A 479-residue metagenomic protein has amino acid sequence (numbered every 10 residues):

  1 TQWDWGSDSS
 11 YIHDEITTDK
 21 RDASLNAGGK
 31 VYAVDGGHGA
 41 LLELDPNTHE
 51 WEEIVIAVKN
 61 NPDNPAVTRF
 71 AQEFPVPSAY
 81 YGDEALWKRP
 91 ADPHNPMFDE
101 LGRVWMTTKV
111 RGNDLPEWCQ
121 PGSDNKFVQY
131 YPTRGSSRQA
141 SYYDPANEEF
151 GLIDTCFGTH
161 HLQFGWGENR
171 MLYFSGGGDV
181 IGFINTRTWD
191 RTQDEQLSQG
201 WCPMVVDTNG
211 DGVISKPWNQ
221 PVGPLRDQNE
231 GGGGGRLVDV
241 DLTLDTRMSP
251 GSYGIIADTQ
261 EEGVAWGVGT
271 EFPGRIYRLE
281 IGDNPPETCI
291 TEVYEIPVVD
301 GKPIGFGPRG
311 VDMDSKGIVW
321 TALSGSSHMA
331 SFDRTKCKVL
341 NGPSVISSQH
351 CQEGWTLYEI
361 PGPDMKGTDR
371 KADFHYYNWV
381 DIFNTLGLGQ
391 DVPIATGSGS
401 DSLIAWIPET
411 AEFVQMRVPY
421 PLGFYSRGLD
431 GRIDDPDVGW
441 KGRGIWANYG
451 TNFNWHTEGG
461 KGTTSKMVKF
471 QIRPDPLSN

Functional and structural regions predicted by a protein language model:
Q2-I12, W51-R89, Y130-F157, T188-P250 (+3 more regions): Surface-exposed loop and turn segments in beta-propeller and other repeat-based domains that flank or scaffold
W3-A27, D83-L101, H160-R170, P224-E262 (+4 more regions): Structural signature of eukaryotic scaffold interfaces centered on beta-propeller domains
K30-V34, L42, R103-T107, R170-S175 (+4 more regions): Conserved beta-propeller blade signature
A33, T107-G135, G178-V206, G267-R278 (+2 more regions): Short, conserved, GDST-rich strand-edge loop motifs in beta-rich repeat architectures
H38, T48, L101, S137 (+9 more regions): Surface-exposed loop/turn positions within WD40 beta-propeller blades
G39-L41, R138-Y142, V180-I181, I255 (+6 more regions): Hydrophobic beta-strand positions in blades of beta-propellers and related beta-sheet-rich domains
D45, D144, I184-T186, E280-I281 (+3 more regions): Structural recognition of the beta-propeller blade-terminating site
V180-G182, H328-S331, P421-N479: Blade-level signature of beta-propeller repeat domains, shared across WD40, Kelch, NHL, RCC1 and BNR/Asp-box propellers
